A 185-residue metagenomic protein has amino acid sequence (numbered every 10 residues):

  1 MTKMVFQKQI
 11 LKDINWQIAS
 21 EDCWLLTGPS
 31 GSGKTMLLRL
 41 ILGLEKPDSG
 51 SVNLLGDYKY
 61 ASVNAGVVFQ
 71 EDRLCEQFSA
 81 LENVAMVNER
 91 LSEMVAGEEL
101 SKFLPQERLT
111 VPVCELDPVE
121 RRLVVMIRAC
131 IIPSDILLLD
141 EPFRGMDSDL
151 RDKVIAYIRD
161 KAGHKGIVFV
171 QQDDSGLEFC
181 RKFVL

Functional and structural regions predicted by a protein language model:
L42: Helix-to-loop junction immediately C-terminal to a conserved catalytic motif
G50-V63: Conserved ABC transporter NBD signature motif
E71, Q77-V95: Q-loop/switch helix immediately C-terminal to the Walker
E93-R108: Conserved ABC ATPase "signature" region
P112-E120: Conserved ABC ATPase signature
M126: Hydrophobic anchor residue at the start of the ABC signature
D140, D147: ABC-family nucleotide-binding domains
